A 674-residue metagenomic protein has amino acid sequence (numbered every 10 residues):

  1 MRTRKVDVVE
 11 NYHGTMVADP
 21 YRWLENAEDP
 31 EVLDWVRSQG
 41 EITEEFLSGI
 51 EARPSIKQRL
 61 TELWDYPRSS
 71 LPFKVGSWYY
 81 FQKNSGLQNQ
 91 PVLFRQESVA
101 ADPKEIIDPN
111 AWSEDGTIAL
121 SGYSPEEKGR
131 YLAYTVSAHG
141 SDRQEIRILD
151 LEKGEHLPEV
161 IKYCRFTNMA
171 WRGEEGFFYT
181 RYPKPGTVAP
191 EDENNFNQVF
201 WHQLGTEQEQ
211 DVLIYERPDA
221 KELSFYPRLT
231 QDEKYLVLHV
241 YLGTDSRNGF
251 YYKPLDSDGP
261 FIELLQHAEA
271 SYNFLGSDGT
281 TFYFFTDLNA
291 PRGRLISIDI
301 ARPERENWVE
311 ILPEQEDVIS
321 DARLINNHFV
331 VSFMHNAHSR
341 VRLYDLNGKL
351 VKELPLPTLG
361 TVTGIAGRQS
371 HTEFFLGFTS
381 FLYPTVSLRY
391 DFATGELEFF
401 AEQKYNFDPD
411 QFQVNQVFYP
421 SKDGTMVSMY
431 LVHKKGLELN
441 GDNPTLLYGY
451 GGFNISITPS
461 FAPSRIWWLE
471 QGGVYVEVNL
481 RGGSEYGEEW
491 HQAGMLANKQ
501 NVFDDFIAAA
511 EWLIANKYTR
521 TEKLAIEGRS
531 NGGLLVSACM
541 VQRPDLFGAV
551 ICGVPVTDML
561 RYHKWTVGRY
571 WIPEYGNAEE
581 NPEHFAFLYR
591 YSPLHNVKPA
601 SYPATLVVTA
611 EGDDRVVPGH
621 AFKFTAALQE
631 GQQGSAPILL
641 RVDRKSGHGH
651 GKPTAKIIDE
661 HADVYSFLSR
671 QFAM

Functional and structural regions predicted by a protein language model:
P30-P125, T135, L223-S277, E310 (+6 more regions): Non-catalytic accessory segments flanking enzyme active sites
Y79, L132, F177-F178, L236 (+3 more regions): Hydrophobic beta-strand positions that form the internal "hydrophobic ladder" of WD40/Gbeta-like beta-propeller blades
N84-P91, S113-T117, V136-E145, V160-R165 (+7 more regions): A flexible loop/linker signature enriched in serine peptidases of the S9 family
R95-Q96, R147-L151, N195-G205, F250-L255 (+2 more regions): Beta-propeller blade signature
P109, L151-K162, T206-P218, D256-L265 (+2 more regions): Blade-edge beta-strand/turn elements of extracellular beta-propeller and related beta-sheet repeat scaffolds
N110-E126, T135-S141, E155-P158, Y390-E396 (+6 more regions): Cap/lid segment of the alpha/beta-hydrolase catalytic domain
R217-G293, I298-E306, L312-E314, A322 (+3 more regions): Long hydrophobic segments that form regular secondary structure
E477-M674: Active-site-proximal cap/loop segments of hydrolase catalytic domains
